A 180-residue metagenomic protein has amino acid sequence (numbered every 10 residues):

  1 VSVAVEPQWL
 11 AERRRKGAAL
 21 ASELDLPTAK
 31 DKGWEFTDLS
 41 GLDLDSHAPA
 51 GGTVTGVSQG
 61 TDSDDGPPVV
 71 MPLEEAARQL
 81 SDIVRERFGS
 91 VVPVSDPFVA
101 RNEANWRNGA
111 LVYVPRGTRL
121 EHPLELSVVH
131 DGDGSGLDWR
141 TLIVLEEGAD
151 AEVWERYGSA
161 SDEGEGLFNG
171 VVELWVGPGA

Functional and structural regions predicted by a protein language model:
V1-A180: Glycine-rich and polybasic anion-binding loops at the starts of cofactor/ligand-binding domains
